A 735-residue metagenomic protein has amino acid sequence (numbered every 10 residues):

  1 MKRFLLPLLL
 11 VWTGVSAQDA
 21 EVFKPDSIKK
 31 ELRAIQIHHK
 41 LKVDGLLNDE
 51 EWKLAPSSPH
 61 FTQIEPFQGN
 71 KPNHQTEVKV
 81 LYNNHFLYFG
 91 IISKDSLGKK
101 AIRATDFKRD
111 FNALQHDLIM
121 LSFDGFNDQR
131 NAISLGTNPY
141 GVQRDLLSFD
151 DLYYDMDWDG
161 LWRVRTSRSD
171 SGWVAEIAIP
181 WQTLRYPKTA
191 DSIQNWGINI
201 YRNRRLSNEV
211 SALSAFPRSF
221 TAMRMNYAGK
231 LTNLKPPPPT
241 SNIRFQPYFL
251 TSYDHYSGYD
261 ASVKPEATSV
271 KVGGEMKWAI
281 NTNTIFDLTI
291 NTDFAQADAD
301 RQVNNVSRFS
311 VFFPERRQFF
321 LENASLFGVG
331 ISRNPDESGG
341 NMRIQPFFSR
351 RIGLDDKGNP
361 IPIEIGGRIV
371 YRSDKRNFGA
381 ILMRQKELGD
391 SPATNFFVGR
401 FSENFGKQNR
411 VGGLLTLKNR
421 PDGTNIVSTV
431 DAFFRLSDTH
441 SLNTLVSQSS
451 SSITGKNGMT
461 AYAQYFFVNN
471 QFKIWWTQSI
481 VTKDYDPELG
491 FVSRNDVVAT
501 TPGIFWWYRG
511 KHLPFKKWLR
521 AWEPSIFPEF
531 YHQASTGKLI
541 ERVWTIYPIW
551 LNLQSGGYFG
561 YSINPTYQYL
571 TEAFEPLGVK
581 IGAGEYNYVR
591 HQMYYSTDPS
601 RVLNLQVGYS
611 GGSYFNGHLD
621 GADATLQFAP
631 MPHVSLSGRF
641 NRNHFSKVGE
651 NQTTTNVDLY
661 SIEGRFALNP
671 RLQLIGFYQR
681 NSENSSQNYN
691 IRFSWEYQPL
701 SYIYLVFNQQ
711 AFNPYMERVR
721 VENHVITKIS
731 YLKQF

Functional and structural regions predicted by a protein language model:
M1-P25: Bacterial Sec-dependent N-terminal signal peptides
A17-F397, S402: Structural preference for beta-rich elements and adjacent junctions enriched in aromatics
G98-D106, R144-L147, Y186-K188, A297-A299 (+8 more regions): A short, polar/proline- and glycine-enriched secondary-structure boundary/capping micro-motif
A215, Q302-S307, V427-V430, T460-A463 (+2 more regions): Short secondary-structure boundary/capping segments
A215-T240, M383-R435, Y558-V607, G621 (+1 more regions): Outer-membrane beta-barrel transmembrane domain signature of Gram-negative proteins, especially the mid-to-C-terminal
P238-T289, F378, F396-S450, W518-S525 (+4 more regions): Surface-exposed extracellular loop regions of Gram-negative outer-membrane beta-barrel proteins
V263-K264, S307, K357, E387-P392 (+5 more regions): Alpha-helix capping and helix-loop boundary segments enriched in small/acidic/polar residues
P362-E364, V370, L442-F735: Exposed, low-structure sequence patches enriched in small/polar residues
